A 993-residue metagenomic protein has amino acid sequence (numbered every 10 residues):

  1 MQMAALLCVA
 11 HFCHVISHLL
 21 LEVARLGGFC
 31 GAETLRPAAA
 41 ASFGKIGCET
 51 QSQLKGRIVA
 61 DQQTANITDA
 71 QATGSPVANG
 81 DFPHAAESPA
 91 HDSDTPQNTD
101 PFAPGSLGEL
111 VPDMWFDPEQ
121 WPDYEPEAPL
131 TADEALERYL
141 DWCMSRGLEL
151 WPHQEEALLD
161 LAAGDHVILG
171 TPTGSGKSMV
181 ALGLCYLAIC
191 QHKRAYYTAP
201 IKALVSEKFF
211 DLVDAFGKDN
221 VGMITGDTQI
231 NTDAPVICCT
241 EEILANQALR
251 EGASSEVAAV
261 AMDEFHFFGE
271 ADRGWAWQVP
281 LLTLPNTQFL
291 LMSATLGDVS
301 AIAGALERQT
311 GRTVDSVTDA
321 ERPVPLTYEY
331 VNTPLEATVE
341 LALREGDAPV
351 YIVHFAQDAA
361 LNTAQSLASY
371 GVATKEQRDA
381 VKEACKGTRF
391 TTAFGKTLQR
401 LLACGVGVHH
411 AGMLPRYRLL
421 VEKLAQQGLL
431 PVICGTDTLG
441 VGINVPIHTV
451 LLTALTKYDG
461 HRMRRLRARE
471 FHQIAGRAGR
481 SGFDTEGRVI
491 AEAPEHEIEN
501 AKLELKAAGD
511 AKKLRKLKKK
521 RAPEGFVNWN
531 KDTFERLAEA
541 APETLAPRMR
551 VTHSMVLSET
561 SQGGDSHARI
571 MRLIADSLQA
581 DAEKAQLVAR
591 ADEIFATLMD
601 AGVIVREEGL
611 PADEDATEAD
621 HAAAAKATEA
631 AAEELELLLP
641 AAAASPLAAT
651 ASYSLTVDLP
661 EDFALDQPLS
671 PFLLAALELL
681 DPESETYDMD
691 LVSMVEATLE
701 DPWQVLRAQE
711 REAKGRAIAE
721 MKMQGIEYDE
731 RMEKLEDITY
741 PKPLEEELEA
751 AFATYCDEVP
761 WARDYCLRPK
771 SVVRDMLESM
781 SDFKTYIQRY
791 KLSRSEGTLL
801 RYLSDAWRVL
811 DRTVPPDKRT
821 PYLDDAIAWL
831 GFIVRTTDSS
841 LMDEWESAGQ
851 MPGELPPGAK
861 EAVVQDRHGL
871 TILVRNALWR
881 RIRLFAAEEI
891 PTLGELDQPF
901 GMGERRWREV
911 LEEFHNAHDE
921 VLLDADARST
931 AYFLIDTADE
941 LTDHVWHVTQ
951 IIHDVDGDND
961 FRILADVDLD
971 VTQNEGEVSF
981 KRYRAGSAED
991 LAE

Functional and structural regions predicted by a protein language model:
C48, L54-E155, A163-H166, E376-G395 (+1 more regions): Helicase-associated low-complexity/disordered flanking segments
A60-Q63, N79, G407, K519-P891 (+5 more regions): Non-catalytic terminal extensions of ATP-dependent helicases
E149-E321, V331, P349-H354, L361-T374: Conserved P-loop/Walker A NTP-binding site and adjacent catalytic elements of P-loop NTPases
Y196-T198, S206, V213-G222, Q357-V432 (+1 more regions): Conserved C-terminal RecA-like helicase domain
D233-A248, G405-V408, G412-M413, A425-G440: Conserved two-lobed SF2 helicase motor
V331-V350, F355, N362, L420-Q427: Conserved interdomain hinge at the start of the Helicase C-terminal
V432, L439-T456, R488-I490: A short beta-strand element within the Helicase C-terminal
R467-E504: Conserved segment of the helicase C-terminal RecA-like domain
